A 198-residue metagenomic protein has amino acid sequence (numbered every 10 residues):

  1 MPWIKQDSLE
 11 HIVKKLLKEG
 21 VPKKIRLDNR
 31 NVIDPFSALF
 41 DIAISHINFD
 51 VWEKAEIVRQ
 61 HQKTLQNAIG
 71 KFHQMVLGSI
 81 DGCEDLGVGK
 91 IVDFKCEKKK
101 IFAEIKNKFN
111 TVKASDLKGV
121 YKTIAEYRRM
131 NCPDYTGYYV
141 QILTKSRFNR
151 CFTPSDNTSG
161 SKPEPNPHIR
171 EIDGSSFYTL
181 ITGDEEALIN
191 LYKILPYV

Functional and structural regions predicted by a protein language model:
M1-F72: Interdomain/boundary linker segments immediately adjacent to catalytic/signaling cores
E84-K90: Active-site metal-binding core of divalent-cation-utilizing nuclease and nuclease-like domains
V92-V112: Conserved catalytic cores of phosphodiester-cleaving nucleases, focusing on short active-site segments
N107-E171: Catalytic cores of nucleic-acid endonucleases
T153-V198: Charged, structured surface patches that assemble and position nucleic-acid processing machinery
